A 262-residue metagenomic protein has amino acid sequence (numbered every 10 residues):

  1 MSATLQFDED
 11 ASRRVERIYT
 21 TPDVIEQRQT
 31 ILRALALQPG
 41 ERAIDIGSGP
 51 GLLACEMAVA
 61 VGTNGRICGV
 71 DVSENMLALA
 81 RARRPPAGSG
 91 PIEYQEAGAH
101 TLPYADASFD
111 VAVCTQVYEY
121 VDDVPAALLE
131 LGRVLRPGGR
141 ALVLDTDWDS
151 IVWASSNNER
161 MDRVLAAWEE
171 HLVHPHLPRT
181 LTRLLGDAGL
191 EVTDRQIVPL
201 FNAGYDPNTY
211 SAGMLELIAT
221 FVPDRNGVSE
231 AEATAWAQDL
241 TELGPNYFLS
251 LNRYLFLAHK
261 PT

Functional and structural regions predicted by a protein language model:
M1-E41, L52-E56, A60, M76-L79: Conserved class I S-adenosyl-L-methionine
V24, T193-T262: Conserved Class I S-adenosyl-L-methionine
R42-I46, P50-T101: Class I SAM-dependent methyltransferase SAM/SAH-binding core
T63-N64, L135-R140: Short glycine-dipeptide loop
H100-V111: A short acidic, Gly/Pro-enriched loop at the edge of an enzyme's catalytic core that lines a small-molecule cofactor
V111-D123: A short SAM/SAH-binding and catalytic strip from SAM-dependent methyltransferases
P125-P137: A short glycine-rich, Lys/Arg-flanked "PGG" loop and its adjoining helix->strand segment in the class I
L142-D206: Conserved catalytic/acceptor-binding region of the Class I
